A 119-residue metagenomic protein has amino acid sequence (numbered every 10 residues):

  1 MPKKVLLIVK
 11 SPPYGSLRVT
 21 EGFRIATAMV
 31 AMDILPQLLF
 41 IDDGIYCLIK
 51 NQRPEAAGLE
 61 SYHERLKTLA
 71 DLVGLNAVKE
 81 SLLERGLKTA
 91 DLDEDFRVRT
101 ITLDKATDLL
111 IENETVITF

Functional and structural regions predicted by a protein language model:
P2-L6: Extreme N-terminal starter segment of soluble prokaryotic enzymes
L7-T20, L48-R53: Short, glycine-rich nucleotide/cofactor-binding loops
V19-L38: Histidine-anchored nucleotide/phosphate-binding helix
D42-I45, S81-L82: Short beta-alpha junction loops
N51-A56, L92-F96: Short glycine-enriched, charge-decorated loop/helix-capping segments at active-site entrances that position
P54-L82: A glycine-rich helix N-cap at a beta->alpha junction
R97-D104: Short acidic-hydrophobic, aromatic-tinged amphipathic segments that line or gate anion-handling sites
N113: An anion/phosphate-binding loop that grips the pyrophosphate of nucleotide cofactors and donors
